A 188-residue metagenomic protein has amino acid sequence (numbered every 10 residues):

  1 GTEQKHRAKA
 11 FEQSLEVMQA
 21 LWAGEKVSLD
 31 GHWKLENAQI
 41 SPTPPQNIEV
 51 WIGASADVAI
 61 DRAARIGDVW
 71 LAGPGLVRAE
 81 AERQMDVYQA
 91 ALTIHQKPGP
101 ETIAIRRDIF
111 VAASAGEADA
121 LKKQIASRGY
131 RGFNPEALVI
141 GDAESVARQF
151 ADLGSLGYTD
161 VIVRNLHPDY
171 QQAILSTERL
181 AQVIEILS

Functional and structural regions predicted by a protein language model:
G1-S188: Active-site-adjacent structural elements that line small-molecule/cofactor binding pockets in enzymes
